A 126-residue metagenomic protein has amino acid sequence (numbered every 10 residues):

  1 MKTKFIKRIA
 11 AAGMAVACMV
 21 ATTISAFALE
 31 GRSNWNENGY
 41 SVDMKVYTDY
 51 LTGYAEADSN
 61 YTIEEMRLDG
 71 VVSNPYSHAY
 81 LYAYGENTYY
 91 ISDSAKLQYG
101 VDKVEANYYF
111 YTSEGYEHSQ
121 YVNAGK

Functional and structural regions predicted by a protein language model:
M1-Y47: N-terminal prepro-regions of secreted/extracellular proteins
L29-K126: Mature secreted bioactive peptide module from preproproteins
